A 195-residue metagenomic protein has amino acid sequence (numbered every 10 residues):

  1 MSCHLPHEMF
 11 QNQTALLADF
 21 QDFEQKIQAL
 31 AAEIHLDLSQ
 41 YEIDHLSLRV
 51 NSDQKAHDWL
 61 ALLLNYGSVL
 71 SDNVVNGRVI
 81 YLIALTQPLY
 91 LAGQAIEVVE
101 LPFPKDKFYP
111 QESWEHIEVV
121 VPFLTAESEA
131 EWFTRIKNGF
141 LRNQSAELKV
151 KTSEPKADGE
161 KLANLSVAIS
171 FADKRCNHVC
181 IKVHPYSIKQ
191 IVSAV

Functional and structural regions predicted by a protein language model:
S2-D44, L48-R78, L82-V195: Glyoxalase I/VOC metalloenzyme domain signal
